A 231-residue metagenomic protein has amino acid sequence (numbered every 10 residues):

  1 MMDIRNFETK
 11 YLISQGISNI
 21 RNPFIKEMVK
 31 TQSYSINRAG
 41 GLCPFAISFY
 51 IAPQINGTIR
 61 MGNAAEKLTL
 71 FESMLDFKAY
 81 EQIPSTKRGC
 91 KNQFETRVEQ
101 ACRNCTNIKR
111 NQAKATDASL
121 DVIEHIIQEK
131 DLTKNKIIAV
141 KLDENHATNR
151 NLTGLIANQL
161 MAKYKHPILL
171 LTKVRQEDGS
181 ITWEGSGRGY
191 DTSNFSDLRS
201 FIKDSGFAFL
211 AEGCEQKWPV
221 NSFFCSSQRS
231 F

Functional and structural regions predicted by a protein language model:
M1-Q228: Hydrophobic helix-and-loop "lid/oligomerization" segment in the mid-to-C-terminal part of catalytic domains
F231: Catalytic cores of secreted or luminal carbohydrate-active enzymes
